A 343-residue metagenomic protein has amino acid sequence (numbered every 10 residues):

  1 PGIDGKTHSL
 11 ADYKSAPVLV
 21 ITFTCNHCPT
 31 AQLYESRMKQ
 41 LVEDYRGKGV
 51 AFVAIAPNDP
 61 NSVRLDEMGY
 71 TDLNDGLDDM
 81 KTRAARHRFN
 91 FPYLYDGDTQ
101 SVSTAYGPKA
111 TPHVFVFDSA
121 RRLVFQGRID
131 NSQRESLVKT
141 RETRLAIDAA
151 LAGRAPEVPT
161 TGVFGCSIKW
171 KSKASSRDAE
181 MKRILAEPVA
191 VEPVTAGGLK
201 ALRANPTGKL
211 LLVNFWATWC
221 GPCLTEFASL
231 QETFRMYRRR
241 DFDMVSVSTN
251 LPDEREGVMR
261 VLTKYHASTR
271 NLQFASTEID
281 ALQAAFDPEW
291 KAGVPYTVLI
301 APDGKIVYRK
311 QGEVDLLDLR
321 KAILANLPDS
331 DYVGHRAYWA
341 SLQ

Functional and structural regions predicted by a protein language model:
P1-L19, V191-L211, Q231-Y237: A short beta-strand-turn-helix
I3-G47: N-terminal, post-signal-peptide region of Sec/Tat-exported proteins
S15-L19, G47-F52, R88-P92, T111-P112 (+5 more regions): Loop/turn elements at helix/coil->beta-strand transitions in domains of secreted/extracellular proteins
P17-L19, T24-H27, K209-L211, W216-W219 (+2 more regions): Short pre-active-site segment immediately N-terminal to redox-active cysteine/selenocysteine motifs in thiol-based
C25-R37, F215-E232: Conserved redox-active cysteine motifs that mediate thiol-disulfide chemistry, especially di-cysteine Cys-X(1-2)-Cys
G49-N74, F89-T99, D241-R255, A267-E278: Thiol-based oxidoreductase modules, predominantly thioredoxin-like and allied folds used for disulfide exchange
L73-F117, L123-V124, M259-V294, P302: Short, internal strand/loop/helix patches that form the active-site neighborhood or redox-interaction surface
D118-V194, G293-Q343: Thiol-/selenol-based redox modules, centered on thioredoxin-like and closely related oxidoreductase domains
